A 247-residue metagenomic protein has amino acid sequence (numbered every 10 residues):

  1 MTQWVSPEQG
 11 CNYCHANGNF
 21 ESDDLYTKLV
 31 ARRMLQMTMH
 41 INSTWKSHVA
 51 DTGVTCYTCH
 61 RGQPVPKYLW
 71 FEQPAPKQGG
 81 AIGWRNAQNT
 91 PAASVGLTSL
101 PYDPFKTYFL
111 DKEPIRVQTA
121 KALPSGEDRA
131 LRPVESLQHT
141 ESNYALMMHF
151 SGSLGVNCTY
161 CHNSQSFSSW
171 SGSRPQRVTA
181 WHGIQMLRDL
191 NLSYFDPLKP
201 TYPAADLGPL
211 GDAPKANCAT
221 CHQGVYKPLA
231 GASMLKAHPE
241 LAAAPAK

Functional and structural regions predicted by a protein language model:
M1-D103, T107-K247: Sequence context surrounding c-type heme c attachment/ligation sites in exported
